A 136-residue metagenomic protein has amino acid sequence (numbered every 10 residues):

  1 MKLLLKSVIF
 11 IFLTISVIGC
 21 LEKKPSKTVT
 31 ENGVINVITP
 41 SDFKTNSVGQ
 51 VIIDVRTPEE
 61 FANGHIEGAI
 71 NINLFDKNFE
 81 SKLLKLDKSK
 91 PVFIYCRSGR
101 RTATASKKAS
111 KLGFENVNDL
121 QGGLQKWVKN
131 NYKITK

Functional and structural regions predicted by a protein language model:
K2-V8, I18-S41, N46-Q50, P58-K90 (+1 more regions): Rhodanese-like catalytic fold shared by cysteine-dependent sulfurtransferases and DSP/PTP-type phosphatases
